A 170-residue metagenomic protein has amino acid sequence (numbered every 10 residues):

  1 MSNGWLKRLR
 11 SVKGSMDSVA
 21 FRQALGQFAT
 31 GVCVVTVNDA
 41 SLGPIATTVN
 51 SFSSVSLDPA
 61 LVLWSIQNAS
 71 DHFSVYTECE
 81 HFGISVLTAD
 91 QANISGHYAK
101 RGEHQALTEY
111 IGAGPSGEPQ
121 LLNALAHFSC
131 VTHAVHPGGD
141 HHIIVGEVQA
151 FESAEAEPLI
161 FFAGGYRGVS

Functional and structural regions predicted by a protein language model:
S2-S170: Basic, polyanion-binding surface patches
